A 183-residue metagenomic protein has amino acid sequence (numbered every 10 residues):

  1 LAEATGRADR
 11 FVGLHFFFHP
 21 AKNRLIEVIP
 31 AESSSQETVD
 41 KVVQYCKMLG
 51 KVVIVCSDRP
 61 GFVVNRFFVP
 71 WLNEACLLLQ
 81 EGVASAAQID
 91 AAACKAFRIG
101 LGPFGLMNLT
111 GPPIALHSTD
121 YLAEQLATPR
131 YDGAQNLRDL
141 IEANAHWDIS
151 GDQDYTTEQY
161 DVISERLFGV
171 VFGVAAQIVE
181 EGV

Functional and structural regions predicted by a protein language model:
L1-V183: N-terminal glycine-rich phosphate-binding loop for ADP-containing cofactors
